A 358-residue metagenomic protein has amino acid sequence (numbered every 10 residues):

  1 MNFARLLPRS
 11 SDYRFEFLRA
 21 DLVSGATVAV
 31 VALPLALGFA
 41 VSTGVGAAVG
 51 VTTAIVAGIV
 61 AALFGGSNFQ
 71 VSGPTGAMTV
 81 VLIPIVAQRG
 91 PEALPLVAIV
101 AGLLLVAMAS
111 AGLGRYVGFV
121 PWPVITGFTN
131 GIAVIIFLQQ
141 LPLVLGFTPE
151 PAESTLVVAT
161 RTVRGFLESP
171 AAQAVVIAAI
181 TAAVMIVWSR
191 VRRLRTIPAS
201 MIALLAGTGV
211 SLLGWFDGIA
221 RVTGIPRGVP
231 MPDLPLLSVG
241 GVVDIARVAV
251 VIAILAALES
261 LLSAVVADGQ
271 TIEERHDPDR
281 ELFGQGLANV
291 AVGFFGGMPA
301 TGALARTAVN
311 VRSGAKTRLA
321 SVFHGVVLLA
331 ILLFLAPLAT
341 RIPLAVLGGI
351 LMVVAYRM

Functional and structural regions predicted by a protein language model:
M1-M358: Transmembrane helical cores of multi-pass ion-transport proteins
